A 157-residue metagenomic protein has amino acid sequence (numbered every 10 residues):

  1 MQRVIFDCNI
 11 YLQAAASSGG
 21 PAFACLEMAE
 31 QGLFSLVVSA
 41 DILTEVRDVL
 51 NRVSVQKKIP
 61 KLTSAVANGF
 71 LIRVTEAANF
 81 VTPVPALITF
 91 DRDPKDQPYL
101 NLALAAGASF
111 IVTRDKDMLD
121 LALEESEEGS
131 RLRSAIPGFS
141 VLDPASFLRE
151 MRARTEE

Functional and structural regions predicted by a protein language model:
M1-V38: Short, well-structured N-terminal submotif of metal-dependent ribonuclease cores
N9, A40, D115-K116, A145: Alpha-helix N-cap/helix-start capping motif
S18-P21, L26, N51-R52, E124-E128 (+1 more regions): Short, glycine/charged-enriched secondary-structure capping and boundary segments
M28, L102, R133: Hydrophobic/aromatic ligand-binding patch that stacks against planar heteroaromatic rings of cofactors or nucleotides
Q31-S35, A40-P85: PIN-domain endoribonuclease scaffold, especially VapC-family toxins
T44-E45, L87-D91, P144-R152: A short acidic, often aromatic-flanked loop/helix-cap motif at beta-alpha or helix-coil junctions that lines enzyme
R73-I111, K116, D120: Active-site neighborhoods of divalent-metal-dependent phosphate/nucleic-acid chemistry enzymes
A106-F110, D117-E157: Acidic, PIN/NYN-like endoribonuclease modules and their adjacent C-terminal/linker elements
